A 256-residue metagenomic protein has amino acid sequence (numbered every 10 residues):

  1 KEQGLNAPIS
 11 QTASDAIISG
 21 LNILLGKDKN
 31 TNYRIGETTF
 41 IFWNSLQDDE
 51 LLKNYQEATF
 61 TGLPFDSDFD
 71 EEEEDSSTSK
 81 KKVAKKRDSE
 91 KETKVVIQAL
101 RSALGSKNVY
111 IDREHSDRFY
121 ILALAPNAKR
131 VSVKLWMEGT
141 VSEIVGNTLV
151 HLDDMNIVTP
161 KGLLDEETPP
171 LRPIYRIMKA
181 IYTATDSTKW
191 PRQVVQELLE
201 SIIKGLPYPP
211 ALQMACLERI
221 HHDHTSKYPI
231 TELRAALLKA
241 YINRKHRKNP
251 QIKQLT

Functional and structural regions predicted by a protein language model:
K1-T256: Extended alpha-helical scaffolding segments
